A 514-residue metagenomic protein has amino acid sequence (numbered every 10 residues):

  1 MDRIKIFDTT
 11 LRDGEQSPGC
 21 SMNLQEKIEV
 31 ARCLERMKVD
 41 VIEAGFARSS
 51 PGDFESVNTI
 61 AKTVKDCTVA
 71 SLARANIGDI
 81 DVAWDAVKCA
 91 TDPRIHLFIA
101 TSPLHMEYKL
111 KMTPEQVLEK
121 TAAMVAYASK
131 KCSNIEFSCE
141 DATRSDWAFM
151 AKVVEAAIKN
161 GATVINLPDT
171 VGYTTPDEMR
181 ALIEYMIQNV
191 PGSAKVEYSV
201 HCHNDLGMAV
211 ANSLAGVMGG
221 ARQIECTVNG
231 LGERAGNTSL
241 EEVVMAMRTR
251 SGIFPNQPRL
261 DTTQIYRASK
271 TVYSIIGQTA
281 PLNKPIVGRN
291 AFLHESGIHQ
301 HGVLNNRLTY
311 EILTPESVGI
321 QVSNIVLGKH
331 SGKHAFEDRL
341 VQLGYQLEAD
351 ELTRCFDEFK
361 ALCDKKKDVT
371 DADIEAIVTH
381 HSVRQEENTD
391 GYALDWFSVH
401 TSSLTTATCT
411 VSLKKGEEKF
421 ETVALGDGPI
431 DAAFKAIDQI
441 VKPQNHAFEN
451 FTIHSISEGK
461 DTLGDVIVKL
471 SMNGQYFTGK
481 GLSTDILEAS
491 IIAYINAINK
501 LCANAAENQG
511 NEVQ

Functional and structural regions predicted by a protein language model:
R3-I4, T10, M245, S251-V423 (+1 more regions): A mid-to-C-terminal "edge-of-domain" accessory segment
I4-I6, Q16-V41, F54-T63, I77-A194 (+2 more regions): Alpha/beta enzyme core
L11, F46-A47, L72-A75, I99-S102 (+6 more regions): Short, ordered loop/turn segments at secondary-structure junctions
Q16, S21, E29-V30, V369-F477 (+1 more regions): Non-catalytic terminal/interface segments that mediate subunit docking, oligomerization, and allosteric communication
M37, T63, A86-A90, M124-K131 (+12 more regions): Change "in soluble alpha/beta enzymes" to "in soluble alpha/beta proteins
D66, P168-T170, E225-E233, M245 (+4 more regions): Short beta-alpha connecting loops at secondary-structure transitions that line or flank enzyme active sites
T174, A181-N305, Y310: Catalytic alpha/beta core domains of metabolic enzymes, predominantly
Y476-T478, L482-N511: Mixed-charge, glycine-accented linear interaction segment located at domain edges/termini
